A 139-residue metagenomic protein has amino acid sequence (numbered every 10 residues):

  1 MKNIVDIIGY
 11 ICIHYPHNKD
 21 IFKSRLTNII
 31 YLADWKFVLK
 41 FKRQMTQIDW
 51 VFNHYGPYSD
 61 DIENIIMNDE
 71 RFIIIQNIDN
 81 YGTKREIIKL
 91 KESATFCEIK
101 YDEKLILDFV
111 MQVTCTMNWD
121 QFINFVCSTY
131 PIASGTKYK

Functional and structural regions predicted by a protein language model:
M1-K139: Domain-edge interaction signal
